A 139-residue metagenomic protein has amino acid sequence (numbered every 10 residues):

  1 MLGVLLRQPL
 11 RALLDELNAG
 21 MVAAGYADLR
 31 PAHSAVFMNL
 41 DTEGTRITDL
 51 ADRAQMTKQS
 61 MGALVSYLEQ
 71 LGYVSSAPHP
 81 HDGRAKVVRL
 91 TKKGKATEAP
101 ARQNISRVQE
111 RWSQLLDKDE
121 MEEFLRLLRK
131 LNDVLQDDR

Functional and structural regions predicted by a protein language model:
M1-D28: N-terminal leader segment of winged-helix/HTH proteins
E16, A35-M38, A96: Pre-recognition alpha-helix immediately N-terminal to the DNA-recognition helix within helix-turn-helix or winged-helix
T42-R46: Short capping segments at the starts of secondary-structure elements
I47-T48, Q59, S66, K86: Residues within helix-turn-helix
A51: The alpha-helix within a helix-turn-helix
S66-R126: Charged, amphipathic alpha-helical coiled-coil/dimerization segments
D119-R139: C-terminal regulatory/oligomerization modules of transcriptional regulators
